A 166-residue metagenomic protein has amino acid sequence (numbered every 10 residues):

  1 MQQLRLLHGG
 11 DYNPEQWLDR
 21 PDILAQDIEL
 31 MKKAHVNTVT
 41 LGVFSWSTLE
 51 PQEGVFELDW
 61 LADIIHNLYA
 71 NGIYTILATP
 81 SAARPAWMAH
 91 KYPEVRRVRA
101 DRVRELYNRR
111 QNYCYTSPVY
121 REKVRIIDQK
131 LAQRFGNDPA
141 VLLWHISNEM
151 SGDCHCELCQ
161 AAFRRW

Functional and structural regions predicted by a protein language model:
M1-I23, I28-N37: An acidic-aromatic substrate-binding cleft motif
M1-N13, I64-I73, R109: Charged, low-complexity, helix/coiled-coil-prone segments
L6-G10, N37-L41, T75-A78, L142-I146: Hydrophobic faces of well-ordered beta-strands that scaffold small-molecule active sites in alpha/beta enzyme cores
H8-D19, G42-W60, E105-R125, A132-R134 (+1 more regions): The substrate-binding groove and active-site-proximal loops of carbohydrate-active enzymes, especially glycoside
D11, D19-D22, D27, D59 (+5 more regions): Acidic-enriched, low-complexity/disordered segments with a strong bias for Aspartate over Glutamate
L24-R104, A132: Aromatic-lined substrate-binding rim segments of carbohydrate-active enzymes
H66, A70-I73, R84-W166: Active-site region of glycoside hydrolase catalytic domains
